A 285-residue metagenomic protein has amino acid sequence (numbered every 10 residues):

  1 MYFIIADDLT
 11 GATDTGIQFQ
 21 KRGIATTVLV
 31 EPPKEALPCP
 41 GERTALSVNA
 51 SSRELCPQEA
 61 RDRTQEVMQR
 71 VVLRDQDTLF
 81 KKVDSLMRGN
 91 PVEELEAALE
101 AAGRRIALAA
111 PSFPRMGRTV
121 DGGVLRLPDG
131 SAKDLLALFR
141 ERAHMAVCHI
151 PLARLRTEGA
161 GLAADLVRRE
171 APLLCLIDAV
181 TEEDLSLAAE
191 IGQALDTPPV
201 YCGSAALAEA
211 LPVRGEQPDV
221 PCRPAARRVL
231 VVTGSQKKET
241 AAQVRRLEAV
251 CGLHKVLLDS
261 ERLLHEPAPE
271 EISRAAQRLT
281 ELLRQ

Functional and structural regions predicted by a protein language model:
M1-F3, A25-L29, T44, C56-A60 (+2 more regions): Cap/lid and interdomain-hinge subdomains that line or gate substrate/regulatory clefts in soluble alpha/beta enzymes
F3-I5, A45-N49, L108-A110, L174-D178 (+3 more regions): Structural motif
F3-L29: N-terminal signal-anchor module of multipass membrane proteins
G16, K34-Q58: N-terminal beta-loop-helix "entrance" segment that forms/cooperates in small-molecule cofactor or anionic ligand
A25-K34, K255-S260: A short beta-strand-loop structural module common to alpha/beta enzyme folds
K34-A36, P114-R118, L207-A210, K238: Short gly/pro/ser/thr-enriched loop/turn and capping motifs at secondary-structure boundaries
L37, A98-G103, I272-R284: Short amphipathic alpha-helices and their capping/turn segments at secondary-structure boundaries
V124-A275: Conserved, well-structured core segments that form the ligand-binding/active-site neighborhood of functional domains
